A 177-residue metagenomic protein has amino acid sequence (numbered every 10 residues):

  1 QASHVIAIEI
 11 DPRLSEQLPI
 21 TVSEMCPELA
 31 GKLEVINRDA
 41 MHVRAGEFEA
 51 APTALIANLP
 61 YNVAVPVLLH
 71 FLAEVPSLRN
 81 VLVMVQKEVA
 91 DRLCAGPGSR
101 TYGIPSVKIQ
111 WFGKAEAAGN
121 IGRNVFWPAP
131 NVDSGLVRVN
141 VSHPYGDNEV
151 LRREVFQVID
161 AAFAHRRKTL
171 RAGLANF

Functional and structural regions predicted by a protein language model:
Q1-A161: Catalytic cores of RNA-modifying enzymes
V141, I159-F177: C-terminal lobe and adjacent flexible extensions of AdoMet/dcAdoMet transferase-like proteins
